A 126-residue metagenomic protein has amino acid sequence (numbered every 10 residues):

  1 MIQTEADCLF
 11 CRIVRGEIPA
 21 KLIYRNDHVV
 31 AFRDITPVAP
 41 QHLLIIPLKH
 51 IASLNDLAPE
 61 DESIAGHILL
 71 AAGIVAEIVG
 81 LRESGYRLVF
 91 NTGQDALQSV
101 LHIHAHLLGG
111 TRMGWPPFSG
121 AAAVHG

Functional and structural regions predicted by a protein language model:
M1-G126: HIT superfamily nucleotide-processing domains
